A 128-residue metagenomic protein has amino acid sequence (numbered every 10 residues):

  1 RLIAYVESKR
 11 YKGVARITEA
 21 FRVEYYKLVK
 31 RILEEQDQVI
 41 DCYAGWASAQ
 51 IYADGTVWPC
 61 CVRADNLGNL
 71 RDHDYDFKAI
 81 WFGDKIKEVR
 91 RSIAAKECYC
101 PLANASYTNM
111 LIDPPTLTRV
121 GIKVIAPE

Functional and structural regions predicted by a protein language model:
R1-W58, V62-D72, N109-D113: Radical SAM enzyme [4Fe-4S]-AdoMet core and its adjacent flexible, acidic and glycine-rich loops/tails across
V39, V57-E128: Flexible mid-to-C-terminal extensions adjoining Fe-S/redox cofactors in radical SAM and related proteins
